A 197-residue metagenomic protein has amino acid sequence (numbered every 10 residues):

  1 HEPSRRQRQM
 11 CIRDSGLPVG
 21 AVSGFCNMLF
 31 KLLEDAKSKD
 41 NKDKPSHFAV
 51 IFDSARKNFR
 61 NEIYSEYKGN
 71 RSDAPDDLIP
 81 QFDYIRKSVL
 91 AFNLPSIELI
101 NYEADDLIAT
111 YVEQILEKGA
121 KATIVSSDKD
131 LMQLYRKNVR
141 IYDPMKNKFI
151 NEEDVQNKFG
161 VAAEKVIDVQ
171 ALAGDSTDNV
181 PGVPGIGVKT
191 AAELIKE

Functional and structural regions predicted by a protein language model:
H1-R8, I12: Single conserved hydrophobic/aromatic residue that forms the stacking wall/gate of nucleotide- or nucleobase-binding
R13, E62-E66: Glycine-rich loop at the start of a catalytic domain that most often binds anionic cofactors/ligands
R13-V19, D73: Flexible beta-alpha connector loops of hexameric P-loop NTPases
A21-P45, R86-A91, E113: A short, N-terminal amphipathic alpha-helix
D53: Non-cysteine beta-strand/loop elements that form the S-adenosyl-L-methionine
R56-R60, D130-Q133: Short, active-site-adjacent cap segments at secondary-structure transitions
G69-E197: Extended two-metal-dependent nuclease catalytic cores across DNA- and RNA-processing enzymes
